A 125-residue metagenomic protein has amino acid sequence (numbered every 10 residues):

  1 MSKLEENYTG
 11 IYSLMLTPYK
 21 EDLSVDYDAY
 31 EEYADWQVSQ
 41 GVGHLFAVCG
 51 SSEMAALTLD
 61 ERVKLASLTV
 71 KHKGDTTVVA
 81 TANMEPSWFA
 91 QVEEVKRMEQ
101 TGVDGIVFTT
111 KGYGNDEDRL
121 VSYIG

Functional and structural regions predicted by a protein language model:
S2-G125: Active-site beta->alpha loop and helix N-cap motifs at the rims of alpha/beta catalytic domains
